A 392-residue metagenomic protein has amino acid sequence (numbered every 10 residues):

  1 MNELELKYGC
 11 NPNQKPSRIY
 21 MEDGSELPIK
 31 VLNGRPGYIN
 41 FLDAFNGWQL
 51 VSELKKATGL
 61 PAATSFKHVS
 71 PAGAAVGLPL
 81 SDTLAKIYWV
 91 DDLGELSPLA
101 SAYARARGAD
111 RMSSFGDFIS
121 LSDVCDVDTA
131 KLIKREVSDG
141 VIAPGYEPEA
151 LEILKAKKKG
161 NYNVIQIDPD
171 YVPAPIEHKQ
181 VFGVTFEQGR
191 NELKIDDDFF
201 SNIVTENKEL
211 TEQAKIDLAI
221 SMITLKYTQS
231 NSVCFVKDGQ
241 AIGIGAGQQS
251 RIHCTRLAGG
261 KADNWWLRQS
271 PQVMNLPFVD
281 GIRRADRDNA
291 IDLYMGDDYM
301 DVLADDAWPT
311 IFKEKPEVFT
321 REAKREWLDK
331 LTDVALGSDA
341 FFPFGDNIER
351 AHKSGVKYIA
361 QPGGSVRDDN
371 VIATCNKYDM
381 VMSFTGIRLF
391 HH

Functional and structural regions predicted by a protein language model:
M1-F199, A214-S232: Active-site loops and adjacent core secondary-structure elements that bind or stabilize anionic groups
D23-R35, A109-F115, G189-K208, A285-A307 (+2 more regions): Gly-rich Lys/Arg/Thr-decorated short loops/hinges at beta-loop-alpha junctions or inter-strand turns that position
E53, Y227, N264-R268, K353 (+1 more regions): Conserved helix-loop functional segments at active or binding sites
A57-S65, V164-I167, S230-K237, L267-F278 (+1 more regions): Flexible, glycine/charged-enriched surface loops at secondary-structure junctions
S70, C125, K237-Q240, Q248 (+2 more regions): Active-site-proximal loop/turn and secondary-structure-junction residues that shape catalytic pockets, frequently
A72-R111, I242-F341: Glycine- and Gly-Pro-enriched alpha-helical subdomains that act as flexible, kink-prone "lid/hinge" or packing modules
D117, L121-S122, R135-I165, D170-V172 (+4 more regions): C-terminal binding/interaction regions
V124, I203-Q213, F342: Bateman/CBS regulatory modules and CBS-like beta-alpha motifs in cytosolic regions of diverse proteins
